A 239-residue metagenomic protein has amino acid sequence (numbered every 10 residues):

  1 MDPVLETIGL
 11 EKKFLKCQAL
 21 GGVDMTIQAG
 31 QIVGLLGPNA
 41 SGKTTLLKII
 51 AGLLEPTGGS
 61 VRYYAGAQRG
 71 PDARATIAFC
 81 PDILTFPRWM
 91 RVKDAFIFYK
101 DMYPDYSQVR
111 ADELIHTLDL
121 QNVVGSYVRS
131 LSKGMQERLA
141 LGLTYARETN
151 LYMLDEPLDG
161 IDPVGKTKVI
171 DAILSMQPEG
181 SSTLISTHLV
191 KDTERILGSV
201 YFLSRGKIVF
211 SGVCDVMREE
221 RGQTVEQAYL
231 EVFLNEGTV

Functional and structural regions predicted by a protein language model:
V33-P38: The feature captures the beta-strand-to-loop junction immediately N-terminal to the Walker
A51: Helix-to-loop junction immediately C-terminal to a conserved catalytic motif
G59-A73: Conserved ABC transporter NBD signature motif
I97, Q108-V123: Conserved ABC ATPase "signature" region
Y152-E156: Catalytic Walker B motif of ABC-type/P-loop ATPase nucleotide-binding domains
